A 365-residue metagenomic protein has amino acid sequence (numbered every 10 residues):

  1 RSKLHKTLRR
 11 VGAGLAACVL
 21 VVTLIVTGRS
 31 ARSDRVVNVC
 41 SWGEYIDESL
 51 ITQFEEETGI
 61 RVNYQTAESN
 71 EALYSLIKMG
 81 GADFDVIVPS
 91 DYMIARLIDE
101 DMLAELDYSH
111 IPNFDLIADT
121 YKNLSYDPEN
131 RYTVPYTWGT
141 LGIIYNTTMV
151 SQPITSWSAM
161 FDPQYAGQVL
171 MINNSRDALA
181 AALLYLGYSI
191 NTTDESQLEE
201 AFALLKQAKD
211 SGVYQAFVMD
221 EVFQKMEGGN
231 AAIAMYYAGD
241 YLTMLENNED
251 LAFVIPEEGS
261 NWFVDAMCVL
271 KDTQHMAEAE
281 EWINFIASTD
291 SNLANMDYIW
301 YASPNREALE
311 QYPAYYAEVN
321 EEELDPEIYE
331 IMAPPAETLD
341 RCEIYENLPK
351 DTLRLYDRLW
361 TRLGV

Functional and structural regions predicted by a protein language model:
G28-L97: Early extracytoplasmic/lumenal segment of secretory-pathway proteins
C40, D83, V88-N230: Extracytoplasmic ligand-binding site segments that recognize negatively charged/polar headgroups
M93-R96, E227, I233-D250: A ligand-binding cleft/hinge motif common to bilobed small-molecule-binding domains
I98-E105, K122, Y126-R131, T243-I255 (+1 more regions): Ligand-binding "clamshell"
G142-M149, L183-G187, F263-M276, I283-I286 (+1 more regions): A bilobed periplasmic-binding-protein/Venus flytrap-type ligand-binding module shared by bacterial periplasmic
E199-A208, N247-K271: Periplasmic-binding protein-like
L270-E337: Mature extracytoplasmic/periplasmic domains
M332-V365: Conserved C-terminal helix/tail region of periplasmic/extracytoplasmic solute-binding proteins
